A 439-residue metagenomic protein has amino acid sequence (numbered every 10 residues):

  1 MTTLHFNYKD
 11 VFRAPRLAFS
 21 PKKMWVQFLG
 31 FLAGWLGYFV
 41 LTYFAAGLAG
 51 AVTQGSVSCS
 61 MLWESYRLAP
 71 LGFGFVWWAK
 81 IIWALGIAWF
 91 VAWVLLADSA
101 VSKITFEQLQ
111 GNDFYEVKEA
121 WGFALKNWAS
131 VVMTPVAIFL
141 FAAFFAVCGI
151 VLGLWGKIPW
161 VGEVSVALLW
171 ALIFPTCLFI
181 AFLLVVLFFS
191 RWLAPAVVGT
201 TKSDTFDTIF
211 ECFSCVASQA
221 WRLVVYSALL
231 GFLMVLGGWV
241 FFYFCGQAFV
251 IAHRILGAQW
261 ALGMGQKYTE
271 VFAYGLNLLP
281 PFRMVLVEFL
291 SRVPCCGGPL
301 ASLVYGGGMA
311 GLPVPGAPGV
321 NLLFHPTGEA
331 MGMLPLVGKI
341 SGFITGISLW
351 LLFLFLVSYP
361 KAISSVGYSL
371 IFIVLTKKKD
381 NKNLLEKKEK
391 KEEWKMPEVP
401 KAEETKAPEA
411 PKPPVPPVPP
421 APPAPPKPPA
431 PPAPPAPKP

Functional and structural regions predicted by a protein language model:
M1-L168, F179, L184-G231, V235-P439: Helix-coil boundary and N-terminal low-complexity module in membrane systems
P175-C177: Extended catalytic-interface subdomain
